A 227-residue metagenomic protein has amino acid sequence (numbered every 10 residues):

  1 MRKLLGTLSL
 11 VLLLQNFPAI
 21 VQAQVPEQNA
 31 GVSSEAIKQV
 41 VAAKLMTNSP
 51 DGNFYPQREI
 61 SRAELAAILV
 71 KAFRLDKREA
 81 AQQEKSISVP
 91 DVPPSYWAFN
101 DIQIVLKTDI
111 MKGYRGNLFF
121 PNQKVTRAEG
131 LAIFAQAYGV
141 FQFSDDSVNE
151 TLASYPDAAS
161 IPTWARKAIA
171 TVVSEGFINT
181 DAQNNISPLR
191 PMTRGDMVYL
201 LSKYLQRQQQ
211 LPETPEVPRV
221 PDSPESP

Functional and structural regions predicted by a protein language model:
R2-S34, T47-A63, V70-F99, K112-A128 (+3 more regions): Feature responds to low-complexity, polar/acidic, surface-exposed segments characteristic of secreted/exported proteins
K38-M46: Mature N-terminal segment immediately following signal peptide/propeptide cleavage in secreted/periplasmic
K44, D109, G176: Glycine-centered, phosphate/nucleic-acid-interacting loop/turn motifs that mediate DNA/RNA or nucleotide
A170-V172: Intrinsically disordered, low-complexity, charge-dense segments enriched in Lys/Arg and Glu/Asp interspersed
R194-D196, L201: Non-catalytic cell-wall polysaccharide-engagement segments
